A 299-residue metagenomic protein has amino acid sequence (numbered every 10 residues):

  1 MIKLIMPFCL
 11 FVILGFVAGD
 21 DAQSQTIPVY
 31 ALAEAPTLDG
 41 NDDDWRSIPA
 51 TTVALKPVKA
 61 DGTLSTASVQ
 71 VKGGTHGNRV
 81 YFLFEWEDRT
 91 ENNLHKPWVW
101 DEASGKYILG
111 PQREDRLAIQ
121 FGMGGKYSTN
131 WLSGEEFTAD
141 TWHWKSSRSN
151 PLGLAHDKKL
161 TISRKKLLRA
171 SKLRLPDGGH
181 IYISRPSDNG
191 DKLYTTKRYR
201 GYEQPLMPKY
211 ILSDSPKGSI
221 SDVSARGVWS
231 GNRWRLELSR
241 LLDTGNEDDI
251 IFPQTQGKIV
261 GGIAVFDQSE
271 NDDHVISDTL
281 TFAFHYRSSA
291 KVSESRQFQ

Functional and structural regions predicted by a protein language model:
M1-L4: Positively charged n-region of N-terminal signal peptides that target proteins for export
M6-G15: Bacterial N-terminal signal peptides
D20-H95, Y202-P205, Y210-P216, I263 (+1 more regions): Order/disorder boundary and secretion-linked terminal/linker segments
A22-D42, W98-R198, G245-Q299: Acidic/polar low-complexity flexible segments
V69-K72, V223-V228: Beta-strand-rich interaction surfaces with strong enrichment in secreted/lumenal proteins
F84-D88, L236-D243: Short, hydrophobic/aromatic-enriched beta-strand segments in well-ordered soluble domains
R185-Y194, R198-R226: Glycine-aromatic-enriched beta-strand/loop faces of beta-sandwich-type recognition domains, especially lectin-like
A225-N232, D249-Q254: Exposed beta-sheet edge/beta-hairpin loop segments within beta-rich domains
